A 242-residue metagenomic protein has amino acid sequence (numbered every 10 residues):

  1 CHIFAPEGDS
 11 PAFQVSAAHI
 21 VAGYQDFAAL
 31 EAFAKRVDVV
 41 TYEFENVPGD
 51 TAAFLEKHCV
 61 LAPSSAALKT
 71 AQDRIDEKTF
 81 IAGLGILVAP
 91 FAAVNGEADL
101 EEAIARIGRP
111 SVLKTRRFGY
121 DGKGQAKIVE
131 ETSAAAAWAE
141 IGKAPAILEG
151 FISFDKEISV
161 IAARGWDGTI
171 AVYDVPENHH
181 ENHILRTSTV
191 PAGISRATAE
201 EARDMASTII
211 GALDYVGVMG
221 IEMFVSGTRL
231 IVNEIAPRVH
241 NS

Functional and structural regions predicted by a protein language model:
C1-T79, G83, A98: ATP-binding N-terminal substructure of ATP-dependent carboxylate-amine bond-forming enzymes
E7, E45, R116, F151 (+4 more regions): Anionic group-transfer/hydrolysis microenvironments
Y42, L113, E149, I221 (+1 more regions): Active-site flanking residues adjacent to catalytic metal/cofactor-binding acidic residues
L68, F118-Y120, R238-S242: A short, flexible beta-alpha/helix-coil linker loop
T70-S159, A163-N182, R186-A212: Active-site nucleotide/adenylate-binding loops and adjacent lid/helix of ATP-dependent enzymes
D214-S242: Conserved metal-phosphate-binding beta-hairpin within the catalytic cores of diverse ATP-dependent phosphoryl-transfer
